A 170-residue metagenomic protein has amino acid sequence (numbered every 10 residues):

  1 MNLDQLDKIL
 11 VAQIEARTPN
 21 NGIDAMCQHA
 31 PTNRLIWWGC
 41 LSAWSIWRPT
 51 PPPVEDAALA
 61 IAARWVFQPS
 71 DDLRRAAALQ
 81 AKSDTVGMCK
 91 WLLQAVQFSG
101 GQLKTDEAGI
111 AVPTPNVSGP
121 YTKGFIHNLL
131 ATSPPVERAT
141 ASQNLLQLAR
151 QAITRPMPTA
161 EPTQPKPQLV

Functional and structural regions predicted by a protein language model:
M1-R155, P167-V170: Structured binding/interaction patches within domain cores
